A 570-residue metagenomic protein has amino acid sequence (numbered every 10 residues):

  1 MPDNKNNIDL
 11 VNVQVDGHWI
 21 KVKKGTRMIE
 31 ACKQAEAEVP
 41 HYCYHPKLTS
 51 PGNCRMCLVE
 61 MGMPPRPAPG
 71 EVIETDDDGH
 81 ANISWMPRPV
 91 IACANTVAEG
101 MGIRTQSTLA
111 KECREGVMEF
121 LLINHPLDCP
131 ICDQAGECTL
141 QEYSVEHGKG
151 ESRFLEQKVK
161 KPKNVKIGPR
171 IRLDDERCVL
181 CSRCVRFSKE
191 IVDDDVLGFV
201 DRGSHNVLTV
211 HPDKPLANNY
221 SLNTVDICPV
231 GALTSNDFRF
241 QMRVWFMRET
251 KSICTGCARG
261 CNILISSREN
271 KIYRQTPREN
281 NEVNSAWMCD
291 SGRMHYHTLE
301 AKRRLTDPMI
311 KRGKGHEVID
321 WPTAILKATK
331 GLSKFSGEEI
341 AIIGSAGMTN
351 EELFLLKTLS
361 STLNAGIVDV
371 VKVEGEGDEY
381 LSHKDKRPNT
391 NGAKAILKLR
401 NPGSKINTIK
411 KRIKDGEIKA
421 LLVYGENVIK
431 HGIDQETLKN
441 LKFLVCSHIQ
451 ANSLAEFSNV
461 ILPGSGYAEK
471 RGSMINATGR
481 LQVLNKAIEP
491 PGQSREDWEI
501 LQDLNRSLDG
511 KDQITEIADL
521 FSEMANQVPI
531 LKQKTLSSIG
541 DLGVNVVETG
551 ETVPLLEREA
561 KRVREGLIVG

Functional and structural regions predicted by a protein language model:
D3, R55-T255, R259-I263, R268-I272: Fe-S ferredoxin-like electron-transfer domains and their immediately adjacent linker/connector regions across
N6-D16: Eukaryote-biased recognition of intrinsically disordered, low-complexity regulatory segments
V13-Q14, E99-T105, L208-P212, L462-S465 (+2 more regions): Short beta-alpha connecting loops at secondary-structure transitions that line or flank enzyme active sites
W19-T26: Short, contiguous acidic and Ser/Thr-rich linear segments
T26-E30, T349, E496: Short, structural beta-strand-to-alpha-helix junction motif
M28-M61: A basic, amphipathic helix-loop patch mediating RNA/tRNA/ribosome contacts
L122, P126, D174, C181 (+10 more regions): Catalytic alpha/large subunits of respiratory electron-transfer oxidoreductases, centered on bis-MGD molybdoenzymes
L127-K158, I488-V546: N-terminal leader/propeptide and maturation segments of large enzyme subunits in energy/redox metabolism and hydrolases
